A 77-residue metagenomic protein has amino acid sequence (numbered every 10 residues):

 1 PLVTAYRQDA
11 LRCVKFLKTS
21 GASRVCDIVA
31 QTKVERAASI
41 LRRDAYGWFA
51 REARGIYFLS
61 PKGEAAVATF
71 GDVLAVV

Functional and structural regions predicted by a protein language model:
P1-R12, A65: Short alpha-helical segments that sit at the start of domains
R12-S20: Short amphipathic alpha-helical elements of helix-turn-helix/winged-helix folds
G21-T32: Short acidic, hydrophobic short linear motifs in intrinsically disordered regions
I28, D44, T69-F70: Intrinsically disordered, low-complexity segments enriched in serine, threonine, and glycine
T32-I40: Short, basic interhelical loop/turn and adjoining N-cap of the next helix at nucleic-acid- or acidic-partner-contacting
L41, A45-G55: A short, conserved structural fragment
R54-A66: Accessory beta->alpha helical hairpin/"wing" motif in late/C-terminal subdomains of nucleic-acid enzymes
G63-V77: Short, amphipathic alpha-helical interaction segments positioned at domain boundaries
